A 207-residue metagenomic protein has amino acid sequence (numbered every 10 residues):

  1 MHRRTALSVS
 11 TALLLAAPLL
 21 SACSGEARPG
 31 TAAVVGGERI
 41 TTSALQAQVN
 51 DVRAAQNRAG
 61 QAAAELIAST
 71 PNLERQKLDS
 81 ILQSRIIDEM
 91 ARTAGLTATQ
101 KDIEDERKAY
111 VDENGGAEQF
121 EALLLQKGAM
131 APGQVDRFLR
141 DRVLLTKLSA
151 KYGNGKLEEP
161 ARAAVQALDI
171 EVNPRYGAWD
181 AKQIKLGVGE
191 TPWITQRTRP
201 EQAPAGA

Functional and structural regions predicted by a protein language model:
M1-S69, Q166-A207: Short, low-structural-confidence N-terminal segments
A17-A22, M90, K147, K151: Hydrophobic membrane-targeting alpha-helices
G25-K127: N-terminal targeting/tethering segments
I103-K108, F138-L139, P174-A181: Short linear loop/turn motifs
Q119-A150, N154, P192-A207: Proteostasis/folding factors centered on peptidyl-prolyl cis-trans isomerases
A150-Y176: Acidic/polar surface patches and capping/hinge elements
